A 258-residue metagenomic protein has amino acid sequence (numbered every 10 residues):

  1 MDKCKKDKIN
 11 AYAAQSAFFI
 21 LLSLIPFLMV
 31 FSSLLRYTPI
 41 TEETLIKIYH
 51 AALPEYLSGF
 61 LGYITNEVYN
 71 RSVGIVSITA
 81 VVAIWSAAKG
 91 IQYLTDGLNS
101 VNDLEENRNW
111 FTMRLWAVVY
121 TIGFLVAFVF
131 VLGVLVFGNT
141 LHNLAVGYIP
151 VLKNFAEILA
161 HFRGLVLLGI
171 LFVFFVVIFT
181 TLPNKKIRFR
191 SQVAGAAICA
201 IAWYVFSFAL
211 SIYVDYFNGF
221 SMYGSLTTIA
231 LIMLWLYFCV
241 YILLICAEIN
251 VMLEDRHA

Functional and structural regions predicted by a protein language model:
M1-A258: Membrane-embedded alpha-helices and immediately adjacent juxtamembrane helical segments in alpha-helical membrane
